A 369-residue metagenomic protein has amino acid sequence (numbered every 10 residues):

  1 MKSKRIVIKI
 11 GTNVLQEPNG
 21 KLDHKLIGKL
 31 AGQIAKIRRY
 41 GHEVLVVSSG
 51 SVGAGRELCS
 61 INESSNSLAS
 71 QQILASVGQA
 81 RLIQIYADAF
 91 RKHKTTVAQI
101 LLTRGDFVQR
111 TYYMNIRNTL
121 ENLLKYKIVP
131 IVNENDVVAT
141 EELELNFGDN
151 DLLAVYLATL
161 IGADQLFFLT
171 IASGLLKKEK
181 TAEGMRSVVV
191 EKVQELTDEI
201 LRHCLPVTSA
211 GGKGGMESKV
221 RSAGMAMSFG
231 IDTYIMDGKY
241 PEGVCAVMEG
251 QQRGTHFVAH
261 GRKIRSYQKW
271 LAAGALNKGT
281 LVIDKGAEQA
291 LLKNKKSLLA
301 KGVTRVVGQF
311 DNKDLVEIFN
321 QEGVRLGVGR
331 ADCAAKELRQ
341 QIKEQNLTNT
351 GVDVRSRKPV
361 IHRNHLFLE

Functional and structural regions predicted by a protein language model:
M1-S64, L68-T96, I100-E369: C-terminal catalytic "cap/lid" subdomain
